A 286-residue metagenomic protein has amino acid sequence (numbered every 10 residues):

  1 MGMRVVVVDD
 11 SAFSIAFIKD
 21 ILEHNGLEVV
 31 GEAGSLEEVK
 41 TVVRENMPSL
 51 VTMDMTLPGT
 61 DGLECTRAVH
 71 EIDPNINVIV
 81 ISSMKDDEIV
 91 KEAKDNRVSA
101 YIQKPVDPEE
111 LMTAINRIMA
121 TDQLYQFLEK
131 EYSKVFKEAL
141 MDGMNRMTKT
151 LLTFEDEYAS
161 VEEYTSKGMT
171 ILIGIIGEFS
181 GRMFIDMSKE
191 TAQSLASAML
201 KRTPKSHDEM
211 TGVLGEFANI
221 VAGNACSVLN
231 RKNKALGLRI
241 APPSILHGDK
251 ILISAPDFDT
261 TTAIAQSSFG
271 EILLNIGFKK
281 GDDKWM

Functional and structural regions predicted by a protein language model:
M3, A12-G31: Two-component/phosphorelay signaling modules centered on CheY-like receiver
E32-L50: Acidic, metal-coordinating helix/loop segments flanking the phosphotransfer/catalytic sites of two-component signaling
S35, D61-E64: Acidic catalytic/metal-coordinating carboxylates
D54, S82: Active-site residues of response regulator receiver
P58: The feature encodes the CheY-like receiver
L63-N75: Short amphipathic alpha-helix used as the core "switch/output" element in two-component signaling
E64, K85-A100: Alpha4 helix (beta4-alpha4-beta5 surface) of REC/receiver domains from two-component response regulators
K104: A Lys-centered signature of the CheY-like receiver
